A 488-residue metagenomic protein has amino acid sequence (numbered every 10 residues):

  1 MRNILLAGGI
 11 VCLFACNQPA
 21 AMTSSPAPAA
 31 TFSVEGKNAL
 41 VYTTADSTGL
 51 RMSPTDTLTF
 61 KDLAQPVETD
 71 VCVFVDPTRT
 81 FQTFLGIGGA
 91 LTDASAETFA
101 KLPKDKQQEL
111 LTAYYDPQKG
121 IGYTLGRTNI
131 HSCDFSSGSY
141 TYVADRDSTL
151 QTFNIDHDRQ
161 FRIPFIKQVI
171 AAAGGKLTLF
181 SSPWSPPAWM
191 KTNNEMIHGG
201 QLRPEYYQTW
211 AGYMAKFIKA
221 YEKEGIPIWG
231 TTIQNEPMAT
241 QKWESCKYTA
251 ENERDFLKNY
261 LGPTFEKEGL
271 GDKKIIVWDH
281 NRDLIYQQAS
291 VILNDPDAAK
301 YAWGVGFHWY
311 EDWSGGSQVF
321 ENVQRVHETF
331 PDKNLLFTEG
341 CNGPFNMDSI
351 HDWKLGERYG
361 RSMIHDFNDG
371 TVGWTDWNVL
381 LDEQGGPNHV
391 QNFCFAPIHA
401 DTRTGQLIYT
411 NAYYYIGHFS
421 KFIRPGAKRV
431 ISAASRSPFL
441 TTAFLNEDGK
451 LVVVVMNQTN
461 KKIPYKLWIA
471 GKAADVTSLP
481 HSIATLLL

Functional and structural regions predicted by a protein language model:
L13-A15: C-terminal motif of bacterial Sec signal peptides marking the signal peptidase cleavage site
N17-P19: Bacterial signal peptide processing site
S53-I228, T249, N259: N-terminal catalytic cores of secreted or lumenal carbohydrate-active enzymes
G89, G122, L179, T231 (+5 more regions): Conserved, mostly hydrophobic/aromatic
T209-G230, P237-G343: Active-site neighborhood of glycoside hydrolase catalytic domains
N334-Y415, I431-A434: Aromatic/acidic polysaccharide-binding cleft in carbohydrate-active enzymes
K421, S432-A470, H481: Carbohydrate-binding surface patches
T477-L488: C-terminal beta-strand-rich structural cap/linker in extracellular carbohydrate-active enzymes
